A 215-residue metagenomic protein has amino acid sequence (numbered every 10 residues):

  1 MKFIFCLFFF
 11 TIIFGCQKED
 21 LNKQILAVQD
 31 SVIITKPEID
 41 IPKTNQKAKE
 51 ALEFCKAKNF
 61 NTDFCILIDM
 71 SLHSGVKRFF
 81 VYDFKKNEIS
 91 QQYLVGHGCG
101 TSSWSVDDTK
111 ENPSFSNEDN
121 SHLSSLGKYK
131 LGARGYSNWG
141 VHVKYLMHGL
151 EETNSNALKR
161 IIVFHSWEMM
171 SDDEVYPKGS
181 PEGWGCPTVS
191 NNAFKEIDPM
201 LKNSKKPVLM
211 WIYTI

Functional and structural regions predicted by a protein language model:
M1-V28: Bacterial Sec-dependent N-terminal signal peptides
D20-W184, N191-S204, V208, I215: Cell wall/extracellular polymer interaction/catalysis modules
